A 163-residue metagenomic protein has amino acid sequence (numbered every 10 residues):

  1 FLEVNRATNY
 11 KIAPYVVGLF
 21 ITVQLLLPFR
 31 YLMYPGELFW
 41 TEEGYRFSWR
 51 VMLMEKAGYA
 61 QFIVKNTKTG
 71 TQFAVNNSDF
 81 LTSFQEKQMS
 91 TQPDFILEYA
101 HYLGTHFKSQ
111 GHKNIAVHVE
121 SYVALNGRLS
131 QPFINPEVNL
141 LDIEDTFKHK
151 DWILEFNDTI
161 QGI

Functional and structural regions predicted by a protein language model:
F1-L2: Membrane-embedded alpha-helical segments of integral membrane proteins
N5-M33: Internal/C-terminal transmembrane anchor helices
L25-F47: Hydrophobic alpha-helical transmembrane segments in integral membrane proteins
Y45-I163: Extracytosolic and intramembrane catalytic regions of membrane-associated proteins in envelope/secretory systems
